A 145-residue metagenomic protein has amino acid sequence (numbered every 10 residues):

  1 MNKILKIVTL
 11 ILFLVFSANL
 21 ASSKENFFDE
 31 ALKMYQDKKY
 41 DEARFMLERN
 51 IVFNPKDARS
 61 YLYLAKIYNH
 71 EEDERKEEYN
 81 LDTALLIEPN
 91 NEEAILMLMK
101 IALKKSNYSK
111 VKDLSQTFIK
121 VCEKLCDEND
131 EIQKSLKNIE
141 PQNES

Functional and structural regions predicted by a protein language model:
Q36-D37, H70-E71, K104, V121 (+1 more regions): Register position in tetratricopeptide repeats
N50, T83-A84, T117-F118: Canonical positions in the second alpha-helix
F53, I87, K120-K124: Structural marker of alpha-solenoid helical repeat scaffolds
D57, N91, L125-C126: Residue-level recognition of tetratricopeptide repeat
Y63, M97-L98, E131-S135: Canonical tetratricopeptide repeat
K112-S145: Terminal, low-structured helical/coil segments at or just beyond the last alpha-helical repeat
